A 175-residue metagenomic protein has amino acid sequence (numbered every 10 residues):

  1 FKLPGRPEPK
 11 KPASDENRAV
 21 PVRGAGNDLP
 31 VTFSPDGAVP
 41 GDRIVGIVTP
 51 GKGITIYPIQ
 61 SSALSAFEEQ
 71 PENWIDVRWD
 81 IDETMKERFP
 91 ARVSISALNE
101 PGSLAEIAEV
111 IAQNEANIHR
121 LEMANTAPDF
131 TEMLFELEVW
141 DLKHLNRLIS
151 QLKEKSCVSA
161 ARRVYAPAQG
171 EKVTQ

Functional and structural regions predicted by a protein language model:
F1-L104, Q113, H119-A124, D141-K143 (+3 more regions): N-terminal non-catalytic structural scaffold regions of very large proteins
E87-F89, P128-M133: A short, glycine/Asx- and small/polar-enriched loop/turn that sits immediately N-terminal to a beta-strand
E109: Extracellular/lumenal glycan-associated surfaces
A127-P128, A168-Q169: Short secondary-structure capping/turn micro-motifs that flank functional sites
M133-F135, R147, A161: Amphipathic alpha-helical coiled-coil/heptad-repeat segments
M133-L134, E138-W140, G170-Q175: Short, low-order "capping/linker" segments at domain edges
A160, Y165-A168: Acidic, serine/threonine- and proline-rich low-complexity intrinsically disordered segments
